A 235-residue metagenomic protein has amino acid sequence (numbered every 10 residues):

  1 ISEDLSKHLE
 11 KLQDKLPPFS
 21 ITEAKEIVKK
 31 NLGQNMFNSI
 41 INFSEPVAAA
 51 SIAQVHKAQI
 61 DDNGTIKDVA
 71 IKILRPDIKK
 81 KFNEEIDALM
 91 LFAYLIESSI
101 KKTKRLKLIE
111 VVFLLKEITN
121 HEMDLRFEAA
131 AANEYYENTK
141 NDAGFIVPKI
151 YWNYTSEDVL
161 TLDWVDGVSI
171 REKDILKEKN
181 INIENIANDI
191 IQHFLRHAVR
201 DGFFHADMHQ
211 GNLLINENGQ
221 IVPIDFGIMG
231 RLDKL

Functional and structural regions predicted by a protein language model:
I1-H197, G202, Q210, L214-L235: Broad phosphate/nucleotide-binding scaffolds in NTP-utilizing and phosphate-metabolizing enzymes
H205: Histidine-centered phosphotransfer motif of kinases
